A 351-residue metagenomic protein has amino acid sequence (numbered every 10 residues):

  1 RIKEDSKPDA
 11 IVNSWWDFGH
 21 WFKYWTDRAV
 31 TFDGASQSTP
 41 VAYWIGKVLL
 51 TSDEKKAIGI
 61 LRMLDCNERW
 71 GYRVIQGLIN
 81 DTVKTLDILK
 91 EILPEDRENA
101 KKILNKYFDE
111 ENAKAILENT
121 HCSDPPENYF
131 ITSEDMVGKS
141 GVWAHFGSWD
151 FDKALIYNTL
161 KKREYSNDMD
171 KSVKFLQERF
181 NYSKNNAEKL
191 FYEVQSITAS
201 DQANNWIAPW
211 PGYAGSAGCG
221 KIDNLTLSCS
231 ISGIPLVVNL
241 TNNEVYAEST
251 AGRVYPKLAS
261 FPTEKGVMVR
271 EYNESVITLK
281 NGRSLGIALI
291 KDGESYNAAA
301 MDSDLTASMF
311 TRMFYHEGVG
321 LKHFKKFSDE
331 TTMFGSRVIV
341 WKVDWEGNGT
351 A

Functional and structural regions predicted by a protein language model:
R1-A351: Extracytoplasmic
